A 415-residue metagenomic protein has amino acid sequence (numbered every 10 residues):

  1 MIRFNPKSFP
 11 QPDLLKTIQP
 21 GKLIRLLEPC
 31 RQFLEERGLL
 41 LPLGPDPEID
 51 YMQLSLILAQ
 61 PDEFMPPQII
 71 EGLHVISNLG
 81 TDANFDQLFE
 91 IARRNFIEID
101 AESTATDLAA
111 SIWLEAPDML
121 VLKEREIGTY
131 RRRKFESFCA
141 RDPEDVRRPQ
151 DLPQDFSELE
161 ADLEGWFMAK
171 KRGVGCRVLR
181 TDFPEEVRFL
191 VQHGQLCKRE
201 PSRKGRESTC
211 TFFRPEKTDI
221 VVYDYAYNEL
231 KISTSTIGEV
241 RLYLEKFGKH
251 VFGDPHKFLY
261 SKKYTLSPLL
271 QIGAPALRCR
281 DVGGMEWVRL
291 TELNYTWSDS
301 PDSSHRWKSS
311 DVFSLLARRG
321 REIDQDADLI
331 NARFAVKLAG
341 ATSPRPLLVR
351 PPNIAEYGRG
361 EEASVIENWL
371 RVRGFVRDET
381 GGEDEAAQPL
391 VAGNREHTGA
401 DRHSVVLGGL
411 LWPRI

Functional and structural regions predicted by a protein language model:
M1-I415: Intrinsically disordered, low-complexity, charge-rich terminal extensions of nucleic-acid-associated complexes
